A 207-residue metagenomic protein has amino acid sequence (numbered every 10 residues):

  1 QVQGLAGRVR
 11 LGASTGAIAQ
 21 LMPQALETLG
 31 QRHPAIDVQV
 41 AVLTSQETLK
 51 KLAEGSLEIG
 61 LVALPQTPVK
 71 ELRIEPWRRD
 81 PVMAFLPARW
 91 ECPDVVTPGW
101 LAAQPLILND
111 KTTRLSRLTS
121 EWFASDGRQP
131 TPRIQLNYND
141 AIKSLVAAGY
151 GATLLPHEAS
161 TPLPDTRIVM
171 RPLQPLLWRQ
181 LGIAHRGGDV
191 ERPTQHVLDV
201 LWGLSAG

Functional and structural regions predicted by a protein language model:
Q1-V2, G30, Q66, R73-P76 (+5 more regions): Short secondary-structure boundary/capping segments
G4-T67, Q135-Y138: Central regulatory/effector-binding core of bacterial HTH transcription factors
R8-G12, G60, F85, I107 (+2 more regions): Short, well-ordered beta-strand segments
L21, F85-C92, I168-G207: A late-sequence structural motif
Q24-T28, Q46-V82, L86, V95 (+3 more regions): Short beta-strand-centered segments that line the small-molecule binding cleft or hinge of alpha/beta clamshell
T44-L57, A63, T112-V169: Hydrophobic hinge/microswitch elements
A63, C92-P98, P105-D126, A148 (+1 more regions): Secondary-structure junction motif
P68-D80, D140-D189: Beta-alpha-beta core module
